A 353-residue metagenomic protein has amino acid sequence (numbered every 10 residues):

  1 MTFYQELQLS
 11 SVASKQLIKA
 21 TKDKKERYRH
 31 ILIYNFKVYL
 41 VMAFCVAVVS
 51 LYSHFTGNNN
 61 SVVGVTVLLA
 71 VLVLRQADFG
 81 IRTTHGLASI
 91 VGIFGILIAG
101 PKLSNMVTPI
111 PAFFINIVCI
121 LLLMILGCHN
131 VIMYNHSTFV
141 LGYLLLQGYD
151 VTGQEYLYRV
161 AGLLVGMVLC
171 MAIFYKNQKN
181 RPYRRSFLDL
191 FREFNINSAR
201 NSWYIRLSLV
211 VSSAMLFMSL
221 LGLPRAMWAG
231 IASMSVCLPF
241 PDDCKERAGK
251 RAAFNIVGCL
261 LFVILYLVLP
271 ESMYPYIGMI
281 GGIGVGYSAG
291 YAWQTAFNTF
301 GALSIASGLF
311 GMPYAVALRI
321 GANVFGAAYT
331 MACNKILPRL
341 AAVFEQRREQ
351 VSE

Functional and structural regions predicted by a protein language model:
M1-I90: N-terminal signal-anchor module of multipass membrane proteins
M1-N35, N177-N201, A342-E353: Intrinsically disordered, low-complexity non-transmembrane regions of multi-pass membrane transporters
L40-A47, N59-A77, F113-T152, M167 (+2 more regions): Pore- and pathway-forming membrane helices of multi-pass small-molecule/ion transporters and channels
S50-T66, G100-I117, G162-V165, L216-A229 (+1 more regions): Structural signature of hydrophobic alpha-helical transmembrane segments
T83-G92, V131-G142, G249-G258, F297 (+1 more regions): Cytoplasmic-side transmembrane-helix entry/capping segments in multi-pass membrane proteins
P101-R192, I196: Membrane-interface helix-loop-helix junctions at boundaries between adjacent transmembrane segments
R192-L216: Membrane-water interface at loop-to-transmembrane-helix junctions
S212-L265, L269: Transmembrane helical segments that form the transport core of multi-pass membrane transport proteins
